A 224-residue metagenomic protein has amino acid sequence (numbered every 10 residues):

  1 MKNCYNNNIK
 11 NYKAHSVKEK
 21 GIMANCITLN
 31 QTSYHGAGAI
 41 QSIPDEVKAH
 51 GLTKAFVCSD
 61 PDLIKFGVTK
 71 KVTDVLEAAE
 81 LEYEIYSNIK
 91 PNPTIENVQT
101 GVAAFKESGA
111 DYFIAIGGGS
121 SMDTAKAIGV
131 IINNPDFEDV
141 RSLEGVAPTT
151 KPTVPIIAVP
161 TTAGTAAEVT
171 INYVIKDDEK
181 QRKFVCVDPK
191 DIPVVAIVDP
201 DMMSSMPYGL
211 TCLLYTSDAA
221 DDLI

Functional and structural regions predicted by a protein language model:
N3-I22: Short, Lys/Arg-enriched N-terminal segments with co-localized hydrophobic residues within the first ~10-30 amino acids
M23-Y112: ATP/NTP phosphate-donor binding region
E46, H50, A79, S108 (+4 more regions): Change "in soluble alpha/beta enzymes" to "in soluble alpha/beta proteins
P61, A163, P200-S204: Glycine-rich beta-alpha junction loops
E96-A103, E107-V198: Glycine/threonine-rich beta-strand-loop-alpha-helix active-site module that forms ligand/phosphate-binding
F184-V185, S204-L214: A short glycine-threonine-serine/GTX helix/turn-capping micro-motif
Y215-I224: Single conserved hydrophobic/aromatic residue that forms the stacking wall/gate of nucleotide- or nucleobase-binding
